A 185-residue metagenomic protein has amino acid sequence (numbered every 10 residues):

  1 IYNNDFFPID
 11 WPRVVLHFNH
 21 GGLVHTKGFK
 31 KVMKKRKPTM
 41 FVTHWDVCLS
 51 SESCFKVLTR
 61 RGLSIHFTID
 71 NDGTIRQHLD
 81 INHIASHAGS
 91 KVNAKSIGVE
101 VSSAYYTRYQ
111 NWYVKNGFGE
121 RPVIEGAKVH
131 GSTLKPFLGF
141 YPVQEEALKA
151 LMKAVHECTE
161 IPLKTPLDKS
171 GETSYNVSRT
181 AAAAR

Functional and structural regions predicted by a protein language model:
Y2-P162: Active-site-adjacent loop/helix surface patches within enzyme catalytic domains that shape the substrate-binding cleft
C158-S178, A182-R185: Surface-exposed patches in mature extracellular/periplasmic domains of secreted proteins
